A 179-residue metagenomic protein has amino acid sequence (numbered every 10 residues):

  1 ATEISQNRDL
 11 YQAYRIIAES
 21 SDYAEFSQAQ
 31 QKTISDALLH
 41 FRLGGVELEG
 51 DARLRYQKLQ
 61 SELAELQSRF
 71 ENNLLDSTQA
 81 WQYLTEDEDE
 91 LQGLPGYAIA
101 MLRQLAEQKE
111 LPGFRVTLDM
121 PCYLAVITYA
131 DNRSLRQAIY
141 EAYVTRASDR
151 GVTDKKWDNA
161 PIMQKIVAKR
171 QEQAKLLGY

Functional and structural regions predicted by a protein language model:
A1-Y179: His/Asp/Glu-rich acidic catalytic environments and adjacent acidic regulatory segments
